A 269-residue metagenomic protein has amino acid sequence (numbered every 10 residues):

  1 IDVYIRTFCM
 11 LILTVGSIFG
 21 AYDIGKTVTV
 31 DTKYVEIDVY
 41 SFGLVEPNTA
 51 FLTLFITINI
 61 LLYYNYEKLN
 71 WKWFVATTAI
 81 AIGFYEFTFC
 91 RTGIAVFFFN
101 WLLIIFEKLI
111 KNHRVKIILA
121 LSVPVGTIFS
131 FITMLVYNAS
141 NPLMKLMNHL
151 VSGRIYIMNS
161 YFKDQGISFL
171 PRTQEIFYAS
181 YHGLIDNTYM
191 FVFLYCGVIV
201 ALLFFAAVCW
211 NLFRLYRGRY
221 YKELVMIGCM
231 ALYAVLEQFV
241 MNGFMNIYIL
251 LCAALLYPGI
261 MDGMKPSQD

Functional and structural regions predicted by a protein language model:
I1-P142, N159, K163-G166, S180-S267: Hydrophobic transmembrane helix bundles of membrane-integrated enzymes that assemble and modify cell-envelope
V45, G153, R172-T173, G243: Surface-exposed loop/turn and secondary-structure junction residues enriched for glycine/proline
I128-I132, M147, R154: Charge-rich, low-complexity terminal tails
N141-S152, R172, Y195-C196: Hydrophobic alpha-helical transmembrane segments
M147-L150, F177-Y181: Short, flexible loop segments at the rims of nucleotide/cofactor-binding pockets, characterized by
H149-K163: Juxtamembrane membrane-water interface segments immediately following transmembrane helices in multi-pass
K163-E175: Extracytosolic (periplasmic/ER-lumenal) interhelical loops and adjacent juxtamembrane/interface segments of multi-pass
